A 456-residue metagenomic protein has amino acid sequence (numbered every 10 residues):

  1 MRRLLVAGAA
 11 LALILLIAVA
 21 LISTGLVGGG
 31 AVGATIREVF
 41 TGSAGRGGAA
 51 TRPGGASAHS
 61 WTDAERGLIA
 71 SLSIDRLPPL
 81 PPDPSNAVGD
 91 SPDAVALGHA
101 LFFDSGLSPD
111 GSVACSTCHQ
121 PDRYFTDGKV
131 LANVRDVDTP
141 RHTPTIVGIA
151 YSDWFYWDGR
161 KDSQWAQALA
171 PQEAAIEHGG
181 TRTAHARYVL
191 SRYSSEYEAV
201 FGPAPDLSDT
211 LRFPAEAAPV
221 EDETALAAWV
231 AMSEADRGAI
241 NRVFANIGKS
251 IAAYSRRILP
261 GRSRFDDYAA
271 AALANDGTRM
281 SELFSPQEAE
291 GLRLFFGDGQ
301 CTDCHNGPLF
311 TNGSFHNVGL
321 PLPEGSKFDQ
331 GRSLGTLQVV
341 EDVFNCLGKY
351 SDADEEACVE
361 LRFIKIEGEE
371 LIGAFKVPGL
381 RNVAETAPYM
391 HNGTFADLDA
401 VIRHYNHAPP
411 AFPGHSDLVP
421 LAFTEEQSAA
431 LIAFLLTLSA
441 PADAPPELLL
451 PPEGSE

Functional and structural regions predicted by a protein language model:
R2-E456: Periplasmic c-type cytochrome electron-transfer domains
